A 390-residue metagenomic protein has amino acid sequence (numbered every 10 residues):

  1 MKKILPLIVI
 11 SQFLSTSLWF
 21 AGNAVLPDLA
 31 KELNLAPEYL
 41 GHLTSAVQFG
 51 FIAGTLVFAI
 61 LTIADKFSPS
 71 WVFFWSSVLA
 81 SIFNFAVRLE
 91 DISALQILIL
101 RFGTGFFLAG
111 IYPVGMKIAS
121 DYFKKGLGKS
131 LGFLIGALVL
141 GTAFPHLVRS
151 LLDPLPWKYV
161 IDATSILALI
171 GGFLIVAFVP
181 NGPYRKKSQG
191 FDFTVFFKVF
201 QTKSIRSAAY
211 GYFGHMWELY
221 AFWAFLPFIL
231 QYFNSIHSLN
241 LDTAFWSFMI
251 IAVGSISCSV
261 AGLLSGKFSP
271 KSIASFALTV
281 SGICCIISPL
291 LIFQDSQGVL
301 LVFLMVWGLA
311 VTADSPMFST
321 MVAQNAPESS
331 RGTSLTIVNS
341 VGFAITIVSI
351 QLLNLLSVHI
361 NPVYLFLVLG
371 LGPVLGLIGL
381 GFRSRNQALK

Functional and structural regions predicted by a protein language model:
G22-N23, S204-S255: Extracytoplasmic gate region of multi-pass secondary transporters
T55-S68, C258-P270, S357: Helix-to-loop junctions at the C-terminal end of transmembrane segments in multipass secondary transporters
T55-S93: Conserved MFS/SLC helix-loop-helix module at the cytosolic interface between two early adjacent transmembrane helices
L100-G136: Cytoplasmic helix-loop-helix junction between adjacent transmembrane helices in 12-TM secondary transporters
K125, F133-V179: Helix-loop-helix hairpin linking two adjacent transmembrane segments in secondary transporters
N181-Y210: Juxtamembrane intracellular "pre-TM" segments in multi-pass secondary transporters
S269-F318: C-terminal transmembrane helical hairpin of 12-TM major facilitator-type secondary transporters
N325-I360: A late C-terminal transmembrane helix in Major Facilitator Superfamily
